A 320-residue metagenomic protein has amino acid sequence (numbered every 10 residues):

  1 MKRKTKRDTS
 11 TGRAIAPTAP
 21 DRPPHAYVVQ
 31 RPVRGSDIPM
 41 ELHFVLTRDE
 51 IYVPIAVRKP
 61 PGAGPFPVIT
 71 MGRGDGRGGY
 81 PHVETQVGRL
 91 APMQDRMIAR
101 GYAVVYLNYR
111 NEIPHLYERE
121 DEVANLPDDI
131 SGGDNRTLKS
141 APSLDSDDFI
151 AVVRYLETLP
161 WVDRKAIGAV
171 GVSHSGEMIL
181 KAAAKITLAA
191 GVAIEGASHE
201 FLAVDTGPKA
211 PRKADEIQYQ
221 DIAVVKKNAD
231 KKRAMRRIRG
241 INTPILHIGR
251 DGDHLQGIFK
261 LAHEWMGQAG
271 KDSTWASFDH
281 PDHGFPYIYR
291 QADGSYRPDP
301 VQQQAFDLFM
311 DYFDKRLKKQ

Functional and structural regions predicted by a protein language model:
P17-G62: N-terminal cap/lid segment of alpha/beta-hydrolase-fold proteins
D37, M178, A182-R237, T243: Mobile cap/lid helix-loop segments that gate and shape the active-site cleft of serine hydrolases
G64-F66, M71-P114, L255-Q256: Short substrate-entry loop that stabilizes the transition state in hydrolases
E122-P160: Alpha/beta-hydrolase active-site loop
V162-V172: Alpha/beta-hydrolase fold nucleophile elbow
G171-S175, I179: Gly/Ala-rich beta-loop-alpha elbow adjacent to hydrolase catalytic centers
I241, H247-G249: Short beta-strand/loop motif that positions the catalytic acidic residue of the alpha/beta-hydrolase fold
D272-Q320: C-terminal catalytic histidine-bearing segment of alpha/beta-hydrolase fold enzymes
